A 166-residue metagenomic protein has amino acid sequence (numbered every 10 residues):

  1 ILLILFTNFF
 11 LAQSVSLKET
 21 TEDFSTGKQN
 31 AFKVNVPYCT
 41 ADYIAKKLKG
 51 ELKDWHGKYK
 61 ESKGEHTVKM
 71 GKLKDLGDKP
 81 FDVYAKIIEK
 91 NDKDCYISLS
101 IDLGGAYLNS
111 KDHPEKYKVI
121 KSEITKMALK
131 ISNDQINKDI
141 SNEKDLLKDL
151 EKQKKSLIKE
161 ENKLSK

Functional and structural regions predicted by a protein language model:
I1-L17: Bacterial Sec-dependent N-terminal signal peptides
L2, K46, D54, K58 (+3 more regions): Generic marker of "main functional regions" within proteins
Q13-L103: N-terminal, leucine/charged-rich tether regions that mediate assembly and partner docking in large macromolecular
L99-K166: Charged heptad-repeat coiled-coil "rod" segments that mediate homo-/hetero-oligomerization in large eukaryotic
